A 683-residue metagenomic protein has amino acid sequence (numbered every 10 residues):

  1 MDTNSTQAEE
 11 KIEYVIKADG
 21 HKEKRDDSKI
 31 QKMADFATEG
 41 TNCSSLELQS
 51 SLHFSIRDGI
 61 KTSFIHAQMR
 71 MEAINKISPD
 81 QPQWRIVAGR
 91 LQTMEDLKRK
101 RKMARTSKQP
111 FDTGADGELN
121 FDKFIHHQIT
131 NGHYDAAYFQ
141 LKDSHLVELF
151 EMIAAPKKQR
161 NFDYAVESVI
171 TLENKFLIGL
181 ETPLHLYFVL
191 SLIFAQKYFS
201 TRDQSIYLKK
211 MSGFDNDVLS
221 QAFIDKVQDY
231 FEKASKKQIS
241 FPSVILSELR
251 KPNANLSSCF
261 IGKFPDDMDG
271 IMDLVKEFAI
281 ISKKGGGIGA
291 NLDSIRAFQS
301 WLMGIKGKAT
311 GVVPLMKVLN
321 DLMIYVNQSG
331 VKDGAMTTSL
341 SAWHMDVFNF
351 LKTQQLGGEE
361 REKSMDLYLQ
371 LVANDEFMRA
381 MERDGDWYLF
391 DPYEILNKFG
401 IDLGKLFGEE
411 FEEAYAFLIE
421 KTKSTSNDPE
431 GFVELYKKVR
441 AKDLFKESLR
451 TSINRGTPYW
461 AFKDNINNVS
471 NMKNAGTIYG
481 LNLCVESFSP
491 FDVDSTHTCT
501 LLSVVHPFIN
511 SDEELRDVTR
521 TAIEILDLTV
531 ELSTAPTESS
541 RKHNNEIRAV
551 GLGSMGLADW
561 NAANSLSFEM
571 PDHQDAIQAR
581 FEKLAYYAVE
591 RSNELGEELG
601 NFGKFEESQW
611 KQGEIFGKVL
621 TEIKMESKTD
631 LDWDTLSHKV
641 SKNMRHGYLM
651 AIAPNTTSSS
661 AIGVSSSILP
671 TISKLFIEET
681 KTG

Functional and structural regions predicted by a protein language model:
M1-G683: Extended catalytic cores of very large enzyme megasubunits
